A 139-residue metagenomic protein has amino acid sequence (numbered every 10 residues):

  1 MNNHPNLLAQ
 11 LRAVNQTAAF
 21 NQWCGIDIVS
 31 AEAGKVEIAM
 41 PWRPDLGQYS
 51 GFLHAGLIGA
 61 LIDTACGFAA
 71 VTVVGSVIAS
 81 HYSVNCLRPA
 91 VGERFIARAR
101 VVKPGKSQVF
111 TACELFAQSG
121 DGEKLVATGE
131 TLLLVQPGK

Functional and structural regions predicted by a protein language model:
M1-E37: Non-catalytic linker/capping segments at the edges of enzyme domains
N2-N3, P89-G92, I96, V102-K139: HotDog/MaoC-like acyl-thioester-processing domains
Q16, P41-D63: Hot-dog-fold acyl-thioester-processing enzymes
Q22-C24, G34-V36, S76-Y82, E93 (+2 more regions): A generic structural signal for short beta-strands and their flanking turns/coil linkers
S30-E32, W42, V74, V91 (+1 more regions): Short loop/turn positions at the edges of beta-strands in beta-sheet-rich folds
G34-P41, A99: Short, aliphatic-rich beta-strand segments
M40-W42, C86, V135: Hydrophobic residues in beta-strands and at strand termini
G67-I96, V101: Hydrophobic beta-strand-centered segment that forms part of the acyl-chain substrate-binding groove
